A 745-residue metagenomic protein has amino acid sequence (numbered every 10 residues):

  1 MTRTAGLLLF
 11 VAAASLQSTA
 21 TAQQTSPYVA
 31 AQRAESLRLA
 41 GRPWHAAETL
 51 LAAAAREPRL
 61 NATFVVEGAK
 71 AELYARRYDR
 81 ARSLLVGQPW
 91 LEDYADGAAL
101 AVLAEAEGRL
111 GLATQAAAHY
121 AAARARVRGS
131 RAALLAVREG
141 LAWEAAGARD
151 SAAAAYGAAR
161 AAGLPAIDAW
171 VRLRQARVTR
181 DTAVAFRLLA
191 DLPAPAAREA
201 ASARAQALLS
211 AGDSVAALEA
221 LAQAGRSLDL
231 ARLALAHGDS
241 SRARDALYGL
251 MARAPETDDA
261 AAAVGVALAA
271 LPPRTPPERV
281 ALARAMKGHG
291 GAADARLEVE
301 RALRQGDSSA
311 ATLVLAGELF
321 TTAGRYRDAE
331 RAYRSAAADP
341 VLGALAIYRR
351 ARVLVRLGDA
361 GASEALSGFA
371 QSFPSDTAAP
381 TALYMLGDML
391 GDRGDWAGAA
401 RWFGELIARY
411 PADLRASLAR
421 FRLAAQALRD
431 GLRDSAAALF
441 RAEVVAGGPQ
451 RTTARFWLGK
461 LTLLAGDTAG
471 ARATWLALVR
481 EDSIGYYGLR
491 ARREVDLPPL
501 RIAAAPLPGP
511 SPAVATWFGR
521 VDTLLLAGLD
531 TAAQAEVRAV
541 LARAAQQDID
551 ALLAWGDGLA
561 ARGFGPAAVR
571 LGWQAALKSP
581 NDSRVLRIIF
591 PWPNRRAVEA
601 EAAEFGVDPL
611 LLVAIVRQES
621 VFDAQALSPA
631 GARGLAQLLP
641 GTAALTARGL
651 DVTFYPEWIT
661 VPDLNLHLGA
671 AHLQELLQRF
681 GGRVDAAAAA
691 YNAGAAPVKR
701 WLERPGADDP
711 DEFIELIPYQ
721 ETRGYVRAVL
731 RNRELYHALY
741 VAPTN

Functional and structural regions predicted by a protein language model:
A20-K70, Y74-R76, S83, A98 (+5 more regions): N-terminal leader/linker segments that initiate helical-solenoid repeat arrays
Q32, E67, V102, R138 (+13 more regions): "A position-specific structural signal for the A-helix of alpha-solenoid helical repeats
E35, K70, E105, L141 (+11 more regions): Residue-level recognition of tetratricopeptide repeat
R38-L39, L73, G108, E144 (+11 more regions): Hydrophobic/aromatic side-chain positions at a characteristic register within alpha-helices of tetratricopeptide repeats
G41-R42, R76, G111, G147 (+11 more regions): Residue-level detector of the short coil/turn that links helix A to helix B within each tetratricopeptide repeat
A54-A62, Q88-G97, A123-L135, Y156-A169 (+14 more regions): Short solvent-exposed coil/turn linkers within tandem alpha-helical repeat scaffolds
D328, A379-Y384, M389-G398, W402-G404 (+13 more regions): Catalytic glycan-binding domains that act on GlcNAc-containing polysaccharides
